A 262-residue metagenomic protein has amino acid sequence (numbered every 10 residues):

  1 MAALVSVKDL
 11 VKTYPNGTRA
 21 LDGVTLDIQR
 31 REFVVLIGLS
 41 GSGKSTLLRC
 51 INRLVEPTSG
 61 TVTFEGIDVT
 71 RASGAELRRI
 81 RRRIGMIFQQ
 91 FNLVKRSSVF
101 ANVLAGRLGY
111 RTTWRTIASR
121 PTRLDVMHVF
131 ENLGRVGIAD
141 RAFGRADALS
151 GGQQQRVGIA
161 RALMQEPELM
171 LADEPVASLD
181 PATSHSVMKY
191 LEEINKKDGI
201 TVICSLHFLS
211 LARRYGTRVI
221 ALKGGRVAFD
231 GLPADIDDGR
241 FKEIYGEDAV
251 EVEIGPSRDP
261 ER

Functional and structural regions predicted by a protein language model:
N52: Helix-to-loop junction immediately C-terminal to a conserved catalytic motif
I67-D68, R111, R115-D140: Conserved ABC ATPase "signature" region
R145-L149, Q153: Conserved ABC ATPase signature
E166: Conserved catalytic motifs of ABC-family nucleotide-binding domains
M170-D173: Catalytic Walker B motif of ABC-type/P-loop ATPase nucleotide-binding domains
P181-T183: Helix N-cap at the start of a conserved alpha-helix in ABC-type nucleotide-binding domains
